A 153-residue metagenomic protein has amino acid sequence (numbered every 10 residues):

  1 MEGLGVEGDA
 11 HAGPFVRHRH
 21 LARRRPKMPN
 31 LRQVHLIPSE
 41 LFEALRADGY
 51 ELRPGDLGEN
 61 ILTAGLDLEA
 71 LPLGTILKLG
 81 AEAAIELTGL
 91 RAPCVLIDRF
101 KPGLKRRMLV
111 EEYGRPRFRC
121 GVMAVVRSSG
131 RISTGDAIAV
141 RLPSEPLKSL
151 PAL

Functional and structural regions predicted by a protein language model:
M1-A83, G89-R91, D98, R131 (+1 more regions): Electropositive, beta-rich accessory/interaction domains or terminal extensions that provide binding surfaces
Y50-N60, K105-C120: Short, basic/aromatic beta-hairpin or loop at an interaction surface
T63-G65, G121-S128: Short alpha-helix capping/helix-loop boundary micro-motifs
C94-V95, R115: Generic detector of bulky aromatic hydrophobic side chains
R99-L104: Short, flexible, mixed-charge acidic loops at enzyme active sites
C120, V125, D136-S144: Extended, aromatic/histidine-rich regions of cofactor-dependent oxidoreductases associated with respiratory
